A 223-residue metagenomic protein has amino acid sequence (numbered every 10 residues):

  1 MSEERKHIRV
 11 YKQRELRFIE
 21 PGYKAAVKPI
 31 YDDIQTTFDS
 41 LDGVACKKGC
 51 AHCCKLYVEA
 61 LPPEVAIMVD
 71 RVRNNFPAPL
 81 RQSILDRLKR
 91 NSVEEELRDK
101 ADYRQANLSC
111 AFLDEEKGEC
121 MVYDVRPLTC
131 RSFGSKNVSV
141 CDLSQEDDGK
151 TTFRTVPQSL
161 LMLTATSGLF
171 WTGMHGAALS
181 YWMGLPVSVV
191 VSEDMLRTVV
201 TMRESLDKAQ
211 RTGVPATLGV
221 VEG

Functional and structural regions predicted by a protein language model:
M1-G223: Short loop/turn segments that flank or connect secondary-structure elements
